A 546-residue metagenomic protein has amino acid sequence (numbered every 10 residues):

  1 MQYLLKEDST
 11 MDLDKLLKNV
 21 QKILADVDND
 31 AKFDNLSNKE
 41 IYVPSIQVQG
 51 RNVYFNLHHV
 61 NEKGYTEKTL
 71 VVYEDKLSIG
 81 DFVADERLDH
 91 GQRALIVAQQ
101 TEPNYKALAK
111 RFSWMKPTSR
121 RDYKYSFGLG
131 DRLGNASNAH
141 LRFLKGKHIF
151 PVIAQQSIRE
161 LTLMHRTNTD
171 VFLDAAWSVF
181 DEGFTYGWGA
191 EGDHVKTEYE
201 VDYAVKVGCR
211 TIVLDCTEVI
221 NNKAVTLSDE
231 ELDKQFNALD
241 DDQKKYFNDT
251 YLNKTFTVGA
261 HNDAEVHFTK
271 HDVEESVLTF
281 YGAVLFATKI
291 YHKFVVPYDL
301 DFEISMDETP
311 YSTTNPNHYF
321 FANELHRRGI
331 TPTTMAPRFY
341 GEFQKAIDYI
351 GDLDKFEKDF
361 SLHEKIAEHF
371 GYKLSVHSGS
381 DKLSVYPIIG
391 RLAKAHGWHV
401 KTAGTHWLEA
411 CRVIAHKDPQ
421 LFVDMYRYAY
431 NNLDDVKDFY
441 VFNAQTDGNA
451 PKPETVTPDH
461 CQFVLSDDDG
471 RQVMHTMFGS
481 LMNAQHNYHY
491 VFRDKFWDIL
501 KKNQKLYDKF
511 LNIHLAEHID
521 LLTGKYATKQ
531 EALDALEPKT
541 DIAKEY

Functional and structural regions predicted by a protein language model:
L4-D174, F180-E182, E198-I220, V225-D229 (+4 more regions): Active-site capping/gating regions of soluble enzymes
W188, K196-E198, Y203, C209 (+2 more regions): Active-site beta->alpha loop and helix N-cap motifs at the rims of alpha/beta catalytic domains
D193, I304, H377: Conserved, mostly hydrophobic/aromatic
T226-K244, N262-L278, Q344-E357: Glycine-rich tight-turn/loop motif centered on a GG-T
L239-T255, H271, R328-T331, Y340-K345: Metal-coordinating catalytic core of metallo-dependent amide/deamination hydrolases
L300-F302: Short, conserved phosphate-binding/catalytic loop or strand-edge motifs used in phosphoryl-/nucleotidyl-transfer
M306-E308: Short glycine-centered, acidic/aromatic-flanked micro-motifs in structured strand/loop junctions that mark active-site
L533: Extended, alpha-helix-rich binding/interface surfaces that flank or overlap catalytic cores and mediate recognition
